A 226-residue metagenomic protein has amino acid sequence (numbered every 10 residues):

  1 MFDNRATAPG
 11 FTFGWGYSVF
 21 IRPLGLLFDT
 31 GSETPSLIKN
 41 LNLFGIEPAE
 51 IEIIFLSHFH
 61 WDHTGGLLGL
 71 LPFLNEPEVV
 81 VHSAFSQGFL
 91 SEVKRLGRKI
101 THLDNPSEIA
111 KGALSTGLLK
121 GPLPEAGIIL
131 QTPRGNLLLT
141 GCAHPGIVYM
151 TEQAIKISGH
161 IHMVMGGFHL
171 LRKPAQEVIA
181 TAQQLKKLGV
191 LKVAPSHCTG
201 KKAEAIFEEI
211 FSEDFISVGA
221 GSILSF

Functional and structural regions predicted by a protein language model:
M1-L43, A126-L139: Conserved beta-strand hairpin/beta-sheet module of binuclear metal-dependent hydrolase folds, prominently
M1-P9, P106-K120, G166-L170: Glycine-rich phosphate-binding "P-loop"
L27-G31, I51-F59, V80-S83, L138-T140 (+2 more regions): Active-site neighborhood of phospho(di)ester-bond hydrolases with catalytic His/Asp-centered motifs
P35-V80, I155-M163, K186: Active-site metal-binding motif and surrounding structural segment of the metallo-beta-lactamase
F44, N75, R95-L96, G189 (+1 more regions): Short, structured coil segments at secondary-structure junctions
G65, N136, A143-S222: Cap/insert and terminal regions of metallo-dependent hydrolase folds
V81-A126, T132-P133, K187, I216-F226: Metallo-beta-lactamase
